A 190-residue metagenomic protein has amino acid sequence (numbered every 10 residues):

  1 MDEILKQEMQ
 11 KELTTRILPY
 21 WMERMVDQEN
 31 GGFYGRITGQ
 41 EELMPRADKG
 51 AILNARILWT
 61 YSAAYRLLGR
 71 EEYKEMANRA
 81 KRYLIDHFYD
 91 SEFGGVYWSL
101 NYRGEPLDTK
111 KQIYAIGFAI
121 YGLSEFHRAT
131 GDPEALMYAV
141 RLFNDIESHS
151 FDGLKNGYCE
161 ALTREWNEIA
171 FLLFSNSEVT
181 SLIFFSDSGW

Functional and structural regions predicted by a protein language model:
M1-W190: Glycan-recognition and catalytic cores of secretory/periplasmic carbohydrate-active enzymes
